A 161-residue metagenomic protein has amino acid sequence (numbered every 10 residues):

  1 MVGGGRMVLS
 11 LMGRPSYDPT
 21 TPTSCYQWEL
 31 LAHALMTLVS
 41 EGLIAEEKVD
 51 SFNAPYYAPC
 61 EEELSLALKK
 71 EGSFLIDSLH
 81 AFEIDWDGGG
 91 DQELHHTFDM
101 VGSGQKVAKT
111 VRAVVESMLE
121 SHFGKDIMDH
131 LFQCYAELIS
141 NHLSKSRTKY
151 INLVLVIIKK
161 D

Functional and structural regions predicted by a protein language model:
M1-G3: A short glycine-rich, Lys/Arg-flanked "PGG" loop and its adjoining helix->strand segment in the class I
R6-D126: Substrate-binding/catalytic lobe of Class I Rossmann-like enzymes that use SAM or dcSAM, i.e., the mid-to-C-terminal
G72, T148-D161: Core SAM-dependent methyltransferase catalytic element
H130-C134: Polybasic, positively charged surfaces/segments
Y135-I139: Short linear interaction motifs
S140-R147: Short proline/glycine-enriched turn/loop segments at secondary-structure junctions
